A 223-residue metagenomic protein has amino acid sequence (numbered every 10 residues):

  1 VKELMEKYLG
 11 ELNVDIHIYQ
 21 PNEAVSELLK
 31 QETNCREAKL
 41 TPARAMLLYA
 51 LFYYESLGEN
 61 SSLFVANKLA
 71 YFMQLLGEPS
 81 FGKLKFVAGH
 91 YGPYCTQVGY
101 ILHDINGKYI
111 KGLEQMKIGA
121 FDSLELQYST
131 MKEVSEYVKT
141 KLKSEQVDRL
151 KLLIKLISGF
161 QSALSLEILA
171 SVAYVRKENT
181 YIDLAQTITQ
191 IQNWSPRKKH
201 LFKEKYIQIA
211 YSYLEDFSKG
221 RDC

Functional and structural regions predicted by a protein language model:
K2-C223: Domain-edge interaction signal
